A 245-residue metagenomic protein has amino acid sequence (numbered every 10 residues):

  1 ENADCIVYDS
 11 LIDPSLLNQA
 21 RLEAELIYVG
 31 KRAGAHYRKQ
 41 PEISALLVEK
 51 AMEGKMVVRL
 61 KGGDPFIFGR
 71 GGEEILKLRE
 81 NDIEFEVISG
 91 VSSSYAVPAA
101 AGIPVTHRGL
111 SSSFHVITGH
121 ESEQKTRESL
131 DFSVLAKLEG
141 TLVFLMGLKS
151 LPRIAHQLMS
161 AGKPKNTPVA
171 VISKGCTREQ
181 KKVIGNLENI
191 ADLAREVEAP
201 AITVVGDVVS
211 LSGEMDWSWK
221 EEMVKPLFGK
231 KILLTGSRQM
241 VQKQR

Functional and structural regions predicted by a protein language model:
E1-V91, A96, A191, E196 (+2 more regions): Class I S-adenosyl-L-methionine
L16, L78, V97-P98, I154 (+2 more regions): Hydrophobic packing residues within well-ordered alpha-helices of enzyme cores
L16-Q19, K39, E73, L110 (+4 more regions): A generic "cationic amphipathic patch" detector
A20-E23, P41-I43, G72-L76, A100-I103 (+4 more regions): Short, glycine/charged-enriched secondary-structure capping and boundary segments
A24-K31, D82-E86, V105-H115, G162-V171: Short hydrophobic/aromatic-enriched beta-strand-loop microsegments
E25-K39, L110-T118, L142-V143, R245: Acidic/glycine-enriched edge-of-secondary-structure segments
M52-V57, S113, T118-R238, Q242-K243: A contiguous loop/helix-start segment that scaffolds small-molecule binding in enzyme catalytic cores
G62-L138, K181-I184: Class I SAM-dependent methyltransferase SAM-binding "motif I" and its flanking Rossmann-like core
